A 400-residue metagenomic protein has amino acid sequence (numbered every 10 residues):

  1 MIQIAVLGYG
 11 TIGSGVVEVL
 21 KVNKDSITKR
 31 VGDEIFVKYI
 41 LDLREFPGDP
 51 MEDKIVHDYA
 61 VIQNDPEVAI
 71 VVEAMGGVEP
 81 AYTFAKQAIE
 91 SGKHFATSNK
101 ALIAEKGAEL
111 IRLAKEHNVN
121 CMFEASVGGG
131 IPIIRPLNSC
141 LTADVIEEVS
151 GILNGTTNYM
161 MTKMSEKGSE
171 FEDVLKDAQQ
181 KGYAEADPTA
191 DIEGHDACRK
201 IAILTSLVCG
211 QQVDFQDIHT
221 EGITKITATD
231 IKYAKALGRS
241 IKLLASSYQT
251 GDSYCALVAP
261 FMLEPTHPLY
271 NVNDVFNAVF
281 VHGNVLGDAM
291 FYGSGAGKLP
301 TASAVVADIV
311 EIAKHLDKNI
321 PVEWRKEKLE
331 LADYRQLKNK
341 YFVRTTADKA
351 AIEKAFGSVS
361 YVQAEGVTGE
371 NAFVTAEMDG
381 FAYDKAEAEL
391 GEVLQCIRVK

Functional and structural regions predicted by a protein language model:
M1-S91: N-terminal glycine-/serine-/threonine-rich beta1-alpha1-beta2 phosphate-ribose binding loop of Rossmann-like
L7, E73-M75, S98, E105 (+1 more regions): Structural motif
V68, K115-D196, I203: Rossmann-like NAD(P)H-binding beta-loop-alpha module
A81-Q87, S91, K100-N138: Rossmann-fold NAD(P)-binding glycine/threonine-rich loop
H94-A96: A short hydrophobic/small-residue beta-strand
I146-S150, N158-M161, S165, D177 (+2 more regions): Catalytic, metal-anchored helix/loop core of enzyme active sites in primary metabolism
L175-N271, F276-A278: Substrate-binding/catalytic subdomain of NAD(P)-dependent oxidoreductase enzymes
I309-K400: A conserved regulatory-domain signal marking ACT and ACT-like small-molecule sensing domains and adjacent regulatory
